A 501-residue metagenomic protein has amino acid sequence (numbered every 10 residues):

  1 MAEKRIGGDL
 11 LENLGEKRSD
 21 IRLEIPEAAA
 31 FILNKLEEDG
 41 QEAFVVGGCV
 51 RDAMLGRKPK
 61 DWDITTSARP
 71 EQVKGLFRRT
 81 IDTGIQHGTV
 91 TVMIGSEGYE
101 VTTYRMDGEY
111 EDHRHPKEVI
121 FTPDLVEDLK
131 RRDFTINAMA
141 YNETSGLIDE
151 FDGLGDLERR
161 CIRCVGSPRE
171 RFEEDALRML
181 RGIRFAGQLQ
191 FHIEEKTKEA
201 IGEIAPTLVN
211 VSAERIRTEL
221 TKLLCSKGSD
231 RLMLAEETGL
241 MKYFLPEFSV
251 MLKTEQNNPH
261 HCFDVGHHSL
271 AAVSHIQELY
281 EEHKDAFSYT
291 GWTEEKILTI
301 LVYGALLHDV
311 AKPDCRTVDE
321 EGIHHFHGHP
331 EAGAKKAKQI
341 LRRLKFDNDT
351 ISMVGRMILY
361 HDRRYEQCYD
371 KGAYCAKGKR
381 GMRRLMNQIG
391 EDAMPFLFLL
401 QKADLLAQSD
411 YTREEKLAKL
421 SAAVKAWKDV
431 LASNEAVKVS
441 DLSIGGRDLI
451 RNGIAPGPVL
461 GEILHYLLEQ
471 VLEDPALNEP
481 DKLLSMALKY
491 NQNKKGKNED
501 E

Functional and structural regions predicted by a protein language model:
M1-E501: Catalytic cores of the polymerase beta-like nucleotidyltransferase superfamily and closely associated nucleotide
